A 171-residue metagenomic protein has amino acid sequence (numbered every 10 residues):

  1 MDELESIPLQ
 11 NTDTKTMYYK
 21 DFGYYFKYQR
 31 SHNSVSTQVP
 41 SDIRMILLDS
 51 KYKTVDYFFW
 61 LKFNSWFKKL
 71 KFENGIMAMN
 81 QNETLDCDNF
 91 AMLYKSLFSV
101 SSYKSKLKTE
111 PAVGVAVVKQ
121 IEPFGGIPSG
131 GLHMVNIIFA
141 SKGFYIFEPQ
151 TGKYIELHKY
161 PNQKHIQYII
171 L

Functional and structural regions predicted by a protein language model:
M1-L171: A structural boundary/capping signal
